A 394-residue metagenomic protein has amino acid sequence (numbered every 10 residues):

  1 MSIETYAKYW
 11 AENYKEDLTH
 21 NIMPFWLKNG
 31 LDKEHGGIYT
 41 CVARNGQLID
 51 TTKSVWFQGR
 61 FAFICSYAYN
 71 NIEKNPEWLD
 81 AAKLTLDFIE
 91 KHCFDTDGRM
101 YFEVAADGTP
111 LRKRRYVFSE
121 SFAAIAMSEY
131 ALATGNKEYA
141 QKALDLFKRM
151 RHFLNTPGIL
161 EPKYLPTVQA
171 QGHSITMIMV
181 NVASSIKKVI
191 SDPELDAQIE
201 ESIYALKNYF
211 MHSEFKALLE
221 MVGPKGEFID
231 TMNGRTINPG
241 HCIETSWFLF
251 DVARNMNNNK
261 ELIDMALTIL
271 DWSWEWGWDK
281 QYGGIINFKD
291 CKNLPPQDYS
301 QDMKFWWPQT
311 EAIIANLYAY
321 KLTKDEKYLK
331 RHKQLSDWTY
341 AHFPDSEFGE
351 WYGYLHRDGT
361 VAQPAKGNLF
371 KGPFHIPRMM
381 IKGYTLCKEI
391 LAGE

Functional and structural regions predicted by a protein language model:
M1-E394: Glycan-recognition and catalytic cores of secretory/periplasmic carbohydrate-active enzymes
